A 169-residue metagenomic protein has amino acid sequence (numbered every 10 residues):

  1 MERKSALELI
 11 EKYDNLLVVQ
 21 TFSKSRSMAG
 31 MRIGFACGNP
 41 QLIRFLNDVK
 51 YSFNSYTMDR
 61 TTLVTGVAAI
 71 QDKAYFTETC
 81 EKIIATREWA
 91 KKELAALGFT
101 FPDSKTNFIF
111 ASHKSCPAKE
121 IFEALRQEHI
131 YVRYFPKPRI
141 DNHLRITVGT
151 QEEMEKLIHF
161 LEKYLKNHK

Functional and structural regions predicted by a protein language model:
M1-L7, R26: Conserved PLP phosphate-binding loop immediately N-terminal to the Schiff-base lysine helix in PLP-dependent enzymes
R3-K4, V19, S115-K119: Structural motif corresponding to alpha-helix initiation and N-cap regions
E8-L16: Nucleotide-activated donor-binding/catalytic signature segment of Leloir-type glycosyltransferases, i.e., the conserved
N15-L94, F99-P102: PLP-dependent aminotransferase class I/II
G30, K105, R139-N142: Short acidic/glycine-enriched loop/turn segments that link adjacent beta-strands
C37, F110-S112, T147-G149: Short hydrophobic/aromatic beta-strand micro-patches that form the beta-sheet surface supporting nucleotide- or nucleic
I83-I84, E93-E128, L144: Conserved PLP-binding catalytic core of the aspartate aminotransferase-like
A124-E128, R133, K137-K169: PLP-dependent enzyme catalytic core of the Aspartate aminotransferase-like
